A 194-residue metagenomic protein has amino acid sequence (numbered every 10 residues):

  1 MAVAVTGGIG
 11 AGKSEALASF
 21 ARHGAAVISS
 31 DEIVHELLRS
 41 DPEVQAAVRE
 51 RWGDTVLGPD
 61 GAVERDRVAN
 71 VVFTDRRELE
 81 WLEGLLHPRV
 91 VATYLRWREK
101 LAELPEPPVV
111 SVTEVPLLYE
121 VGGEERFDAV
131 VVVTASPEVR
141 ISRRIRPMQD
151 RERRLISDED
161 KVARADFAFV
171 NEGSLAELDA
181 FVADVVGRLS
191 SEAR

Functional and structural regions predicted by a protein language model:
V5: Hydrophobic anchor at the beta1->P-loop junction of P-loop NTPases
G8, F20: P-loop (Walker A) phosphate-binding loop of NTP-binding proteins
A11: ATP-binding Walker
S14: Walker A/P-loop
A26, E32, A129, D166-F167: Well-ordered beta-strand positions
E32-V109: ATP-dependent small-molecule kinase phosphotransfer cores that center on conserved nucleotide phosphate-binding segments
Y94, E124-R126, P137, R143-R194: Small-molecule kinase domains that catalyze NTP-dependent phosphoryl transfer to phosphate-bearing small molecules
L95-R143: ATP-dependent NMP and nucleoside kinases share a basic, alpha-helical "lid"
